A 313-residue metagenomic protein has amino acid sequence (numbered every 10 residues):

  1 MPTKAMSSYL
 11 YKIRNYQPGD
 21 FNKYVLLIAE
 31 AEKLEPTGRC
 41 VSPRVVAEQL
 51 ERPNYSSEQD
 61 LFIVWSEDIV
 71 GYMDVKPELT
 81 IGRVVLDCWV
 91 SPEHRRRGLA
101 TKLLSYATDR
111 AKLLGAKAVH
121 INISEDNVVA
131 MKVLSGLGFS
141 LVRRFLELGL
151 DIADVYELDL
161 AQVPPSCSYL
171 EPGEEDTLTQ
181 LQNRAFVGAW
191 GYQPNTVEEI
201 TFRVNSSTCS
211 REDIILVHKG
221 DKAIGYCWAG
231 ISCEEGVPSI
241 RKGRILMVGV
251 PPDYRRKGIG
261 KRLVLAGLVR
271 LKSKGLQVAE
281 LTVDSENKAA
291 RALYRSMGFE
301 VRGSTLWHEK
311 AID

Functional and structural regions predicted by a protein language model:
M1-S7, P77-R83, P92-P164, H308-K310: Acyl-donor-binding surface of acyltransferase catalytic domains
L10-Y24, P165-Q180: A short beta-loop-alpha structural element at the N-terminal edge of CoA-dependent acyl/N-acetyltransferase catalytic
P18-F21, L26-L114, I123-S124, I224-K242: Conserved donor-binding loop and adjoining core beta-sheet/short helix segment in diverse acyl/aminoacyl transferases
L86-C88, V119-N122, I245, A279-V283: Conserved hydrophobic beta-strand within the GNAT/NAT acetyltransferase core sheet that lines the active-site cleft
S91-E93, R97, D126, P251-D253 (+2 more regions): Active-site acidic-Proline motif in GNAT/NAT acetyltransferases
R96-D109, G136, M247-V250, R256-S273 (+1 more regions): Conserved acetyl-CoA-binding loop-helix of GNAT-fold acetyltransferases
E147-S168, P172, Q277-K288, E300-D313: C-terminal "cap" of GNAT-fold acetyltransferases
V187-S232, V248: Phosphate-binding active sites in nucleotide-utilizing proteins
